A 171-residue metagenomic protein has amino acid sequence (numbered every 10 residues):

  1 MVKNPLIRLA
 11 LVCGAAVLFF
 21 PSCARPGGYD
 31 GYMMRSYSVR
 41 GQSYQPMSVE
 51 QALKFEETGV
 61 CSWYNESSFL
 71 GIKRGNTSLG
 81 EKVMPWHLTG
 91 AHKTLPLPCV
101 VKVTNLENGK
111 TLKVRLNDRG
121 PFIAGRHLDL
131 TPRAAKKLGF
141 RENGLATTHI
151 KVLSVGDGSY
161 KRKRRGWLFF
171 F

Functional and structural regions predicted by a protein language model:
M1-S22: Sec-dependent bacterial lipoprotein signal peptides
C23-F171: Secreted/periplasmic proteins
